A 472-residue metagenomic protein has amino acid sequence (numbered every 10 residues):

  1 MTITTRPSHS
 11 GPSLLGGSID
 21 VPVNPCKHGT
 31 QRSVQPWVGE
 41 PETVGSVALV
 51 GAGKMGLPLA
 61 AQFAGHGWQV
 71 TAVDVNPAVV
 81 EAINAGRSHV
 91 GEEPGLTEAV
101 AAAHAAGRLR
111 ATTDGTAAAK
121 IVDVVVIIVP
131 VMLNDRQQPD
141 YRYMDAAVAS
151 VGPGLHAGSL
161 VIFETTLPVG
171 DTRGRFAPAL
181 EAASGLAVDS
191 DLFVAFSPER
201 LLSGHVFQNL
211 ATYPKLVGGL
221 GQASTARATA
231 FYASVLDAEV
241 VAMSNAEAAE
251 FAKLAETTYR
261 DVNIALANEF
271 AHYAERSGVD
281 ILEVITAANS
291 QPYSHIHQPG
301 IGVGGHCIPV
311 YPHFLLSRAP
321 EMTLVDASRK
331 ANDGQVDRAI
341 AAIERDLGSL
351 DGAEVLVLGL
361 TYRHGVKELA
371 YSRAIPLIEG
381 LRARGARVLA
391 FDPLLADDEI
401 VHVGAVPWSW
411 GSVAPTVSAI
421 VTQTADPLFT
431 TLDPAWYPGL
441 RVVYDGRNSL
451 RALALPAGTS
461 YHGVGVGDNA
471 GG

Functional and structural regions predicted by a protein language model:
I3-T5, L14-L15, I19-G472: Structural/interface elements that position substrates and couple domains in central-metabolism enzymes
